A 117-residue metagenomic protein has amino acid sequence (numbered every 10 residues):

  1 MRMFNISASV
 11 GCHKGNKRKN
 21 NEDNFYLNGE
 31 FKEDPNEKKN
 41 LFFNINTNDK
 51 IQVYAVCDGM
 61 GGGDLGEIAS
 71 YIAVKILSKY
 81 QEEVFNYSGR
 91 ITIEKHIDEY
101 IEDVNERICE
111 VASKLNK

Functional and structural regions predicted by a protein language model:
M1-K117: PP2C/PPM-type serine/threonine phosphatase catalytic domain
